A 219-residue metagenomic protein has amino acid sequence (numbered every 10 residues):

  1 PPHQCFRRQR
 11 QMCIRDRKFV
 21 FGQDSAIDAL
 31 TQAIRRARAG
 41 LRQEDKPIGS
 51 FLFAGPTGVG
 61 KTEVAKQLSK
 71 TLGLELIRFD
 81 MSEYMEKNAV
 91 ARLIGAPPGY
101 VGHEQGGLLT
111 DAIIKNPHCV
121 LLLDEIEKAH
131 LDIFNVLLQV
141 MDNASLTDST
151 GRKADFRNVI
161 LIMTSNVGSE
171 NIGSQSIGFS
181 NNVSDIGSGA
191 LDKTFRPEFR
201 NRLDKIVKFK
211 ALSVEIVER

Functional and structural regions predicted by a protein language model:
P1-H3: Short, exposed "boundary/linker" segments that immediately precede the start of a downstream structural module
R7-Q11, R15-R219: AAA+ P-loop NTPase nucleotide-binding core of proteostasis motors
